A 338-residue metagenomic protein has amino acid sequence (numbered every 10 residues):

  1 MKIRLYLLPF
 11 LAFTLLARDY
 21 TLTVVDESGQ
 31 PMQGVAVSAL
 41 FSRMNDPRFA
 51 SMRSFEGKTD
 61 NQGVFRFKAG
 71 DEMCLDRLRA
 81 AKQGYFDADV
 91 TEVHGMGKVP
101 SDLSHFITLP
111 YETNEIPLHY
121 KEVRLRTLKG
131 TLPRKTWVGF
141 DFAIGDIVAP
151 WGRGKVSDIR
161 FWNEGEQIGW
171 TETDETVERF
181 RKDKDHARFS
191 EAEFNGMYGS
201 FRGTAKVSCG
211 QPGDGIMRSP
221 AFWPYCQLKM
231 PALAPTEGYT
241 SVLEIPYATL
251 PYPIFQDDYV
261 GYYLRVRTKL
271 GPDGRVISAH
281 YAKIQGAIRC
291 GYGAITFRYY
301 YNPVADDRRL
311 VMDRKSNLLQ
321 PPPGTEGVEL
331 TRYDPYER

Functional and structural regions predicted by a protein language model:
I3-T14: Sec-dependent N-terminal signal peptides
R18-G29: Beta-strand-rich structural segments
Y20, Q33-V37, D76: Short beta-strand/loop motifs in extracellular/secreted proteins, especially within beta-sandwich accessory domains
S28-P47: Short, ordered, surface-exposed loop/turn motifs in non-cytosolic proteins
M44-K68: Short, acidic Ser/Thr/Gly-rich low-complexity loop/linker segments typical of extracellular and cell-surface proteins
M52, E72-D102: A short, solvent-exposed loop/turn motif at the edges and junctions of modular extracellular/periplasmic domains
Y111-D273, Y299-R309, K315-R338: A domain-level signal for the mature, folded cores of soluble proteins
G271-Q285: Short coil-to-beta-strand transition motifs
